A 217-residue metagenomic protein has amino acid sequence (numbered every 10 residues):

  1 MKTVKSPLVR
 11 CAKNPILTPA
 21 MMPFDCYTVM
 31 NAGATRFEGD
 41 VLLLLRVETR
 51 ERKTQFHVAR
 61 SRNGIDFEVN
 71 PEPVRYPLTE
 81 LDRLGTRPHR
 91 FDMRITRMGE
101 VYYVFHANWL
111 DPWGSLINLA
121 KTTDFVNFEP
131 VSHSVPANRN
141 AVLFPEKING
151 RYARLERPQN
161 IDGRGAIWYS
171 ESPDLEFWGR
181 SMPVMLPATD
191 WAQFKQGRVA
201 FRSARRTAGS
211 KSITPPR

Functional and structural regions predicted by a protein language model:
M1-P88, D92, T96-Q196, A204-R217: Beta-rich carbohydrate-recognition and catalytic domains
